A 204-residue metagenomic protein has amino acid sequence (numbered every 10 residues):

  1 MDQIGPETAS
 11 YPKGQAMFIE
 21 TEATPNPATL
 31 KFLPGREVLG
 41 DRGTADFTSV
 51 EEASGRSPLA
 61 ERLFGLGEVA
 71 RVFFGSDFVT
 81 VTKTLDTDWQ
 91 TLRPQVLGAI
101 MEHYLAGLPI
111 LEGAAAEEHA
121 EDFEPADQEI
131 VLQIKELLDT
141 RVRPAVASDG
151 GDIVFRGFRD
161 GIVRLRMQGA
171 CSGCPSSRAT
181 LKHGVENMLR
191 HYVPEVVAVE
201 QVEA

Functional and structural regions predicted by a protein language model:
D2-A204: Domain-level signature for proteins that mediate thiol-based redox and metal-cofactor handling
